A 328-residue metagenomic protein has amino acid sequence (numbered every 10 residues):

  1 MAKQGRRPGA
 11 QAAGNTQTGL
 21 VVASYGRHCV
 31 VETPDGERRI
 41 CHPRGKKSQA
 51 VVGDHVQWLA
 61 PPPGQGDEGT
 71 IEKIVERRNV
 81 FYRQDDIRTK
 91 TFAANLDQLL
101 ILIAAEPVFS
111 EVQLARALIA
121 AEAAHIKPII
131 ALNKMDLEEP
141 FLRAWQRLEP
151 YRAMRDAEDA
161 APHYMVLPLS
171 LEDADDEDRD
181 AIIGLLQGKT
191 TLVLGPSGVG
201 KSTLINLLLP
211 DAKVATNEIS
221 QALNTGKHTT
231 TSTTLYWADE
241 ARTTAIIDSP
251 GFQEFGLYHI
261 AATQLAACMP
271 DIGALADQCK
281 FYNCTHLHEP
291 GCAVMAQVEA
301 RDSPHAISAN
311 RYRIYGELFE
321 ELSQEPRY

Functional and structural regions predicted by a protein language model:
A12-N15, A50-V56, A60-E68, V75-L99 (+6 more regions): Helix-rich effector regions associated with P-loop NTPase G domains
G14-Y25: Structural detector for short beta-strands of small beta-barrel domains
R27-V31: Short aromatic-glycine-enriched beta-strand elements
P34-G36, R242: Glycine-centered tight beta-turn/hairpin loop motif at sheet-sheet or coil-to-beta transitions
G36-V52: Beta-strand/loop nucleic-acid-binding surfaces
A104-R155, H163: Phosphate-binding glycine-rich loops and their immediate beta-loop-alpha structural context
L137-V199: Canonical P-loop GTPase G-domain recognition
K201-N217: A conserved segment at the C-terminal end of the G1
